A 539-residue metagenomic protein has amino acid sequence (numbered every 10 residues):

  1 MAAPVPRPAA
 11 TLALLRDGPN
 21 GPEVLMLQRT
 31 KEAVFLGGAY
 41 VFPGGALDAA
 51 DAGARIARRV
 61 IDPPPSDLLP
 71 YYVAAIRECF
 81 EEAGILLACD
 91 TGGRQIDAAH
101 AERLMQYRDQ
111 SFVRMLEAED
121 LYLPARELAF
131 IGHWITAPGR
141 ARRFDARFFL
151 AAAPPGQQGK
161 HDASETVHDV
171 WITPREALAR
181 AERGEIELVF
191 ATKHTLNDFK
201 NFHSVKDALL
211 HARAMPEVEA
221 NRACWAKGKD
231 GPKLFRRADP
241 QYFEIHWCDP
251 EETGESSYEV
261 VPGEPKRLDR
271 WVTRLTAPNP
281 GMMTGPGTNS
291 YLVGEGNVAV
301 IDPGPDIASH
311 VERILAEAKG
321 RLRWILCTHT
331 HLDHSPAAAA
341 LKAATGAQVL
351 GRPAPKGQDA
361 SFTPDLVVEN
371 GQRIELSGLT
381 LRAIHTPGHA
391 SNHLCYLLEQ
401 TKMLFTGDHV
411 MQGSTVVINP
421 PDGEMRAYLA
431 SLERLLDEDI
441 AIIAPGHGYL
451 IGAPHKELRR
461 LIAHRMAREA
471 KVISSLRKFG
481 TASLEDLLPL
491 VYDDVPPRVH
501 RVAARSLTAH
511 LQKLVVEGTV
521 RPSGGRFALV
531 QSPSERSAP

Functional and structural regions predicted by a protein language model:
M1-P262: N-terminal leader/linker segments that precede catalytic domains of diphosphate-processing enzymes
A2-P4, A137-R140, G263-E264, G281-M282 (+2 more regions): Short Gly/Pro-enriched turn/cap motifs at secondary-structure boundaries
R16-D17, A151-A153, L292-G296, L376-G378 (+1 more regions): Active-site beta-strand termini and strand-to-loop segments that position acidic
A177, V298-V300, P305-I307, T380-S475: Metallo-beta-lactamase
H246-D249, T253-V261, S474-P539: C-terminal regulatory/interaction regions
P262-E317, C395-G407, Q412: Conserved beta-strand hairpin/beta-sheet module of binuclear metal-dependent hydrolase folds, prominently
N279-G281, P286, P305-R382, K402 (+1 more regions): Active-site HxH/HxHxD metal-binding segment of metal-dependent hydrolases
T328-H334, H389, H447, H510: Histidine-centered divalent metal-coordination motifs
